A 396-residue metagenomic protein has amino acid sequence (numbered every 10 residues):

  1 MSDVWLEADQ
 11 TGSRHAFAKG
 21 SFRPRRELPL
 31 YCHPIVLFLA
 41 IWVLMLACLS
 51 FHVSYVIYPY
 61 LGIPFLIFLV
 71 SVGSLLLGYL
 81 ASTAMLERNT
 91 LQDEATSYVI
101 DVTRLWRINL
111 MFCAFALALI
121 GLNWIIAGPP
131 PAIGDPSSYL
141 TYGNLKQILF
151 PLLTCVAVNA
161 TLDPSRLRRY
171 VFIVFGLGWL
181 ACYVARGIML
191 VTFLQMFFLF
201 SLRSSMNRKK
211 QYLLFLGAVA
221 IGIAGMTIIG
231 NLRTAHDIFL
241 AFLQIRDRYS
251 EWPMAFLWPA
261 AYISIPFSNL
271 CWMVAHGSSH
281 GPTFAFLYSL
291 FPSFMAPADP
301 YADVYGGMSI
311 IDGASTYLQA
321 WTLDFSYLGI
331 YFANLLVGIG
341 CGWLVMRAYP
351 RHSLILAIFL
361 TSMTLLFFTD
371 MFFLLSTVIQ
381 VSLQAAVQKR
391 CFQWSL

Functional and structural regions predicted by a protein language model:
M1-Q92, F172-A181, G187, T192-L232 (+2 more regions): N-terminal "leader" segments that precede or initiate the main folded domain
R26-A40, L105-L110, S165-V171, L344-I358 (+1 more regions): Membrane-interfacial loop-to-transmembrane alpha-helix junctions, especially the N-terminal start
Y55-L61, A81-R203, A220-D237, Y301-I311 (+1 more regions): Membrane-embedded catalytic interface detector for glycan/lipid assembly enzymes
F68, V72, C113, T192 (+5 more regions): Alpha-helical transmembrane spans of integral membrane proteins, capturing the lipid-embedded, hydrophobic core of TM
I108, L145-I148, F215, L328 (+1 more regions): Alpha-helical transmembrane segments
P130, I310-L396: Hydrophobic alpha-helical segments
P136-S137, G222-V337: Small-residue-enriched transmembrane helix-hairpin modules in multi-pass membrane proteins
L149, C155-G176, L180-C182, L213-I223 (+4 more regions): Membrane-embedded transmembrane-helix bundle of lipid-linked glycan/lipid transferases
